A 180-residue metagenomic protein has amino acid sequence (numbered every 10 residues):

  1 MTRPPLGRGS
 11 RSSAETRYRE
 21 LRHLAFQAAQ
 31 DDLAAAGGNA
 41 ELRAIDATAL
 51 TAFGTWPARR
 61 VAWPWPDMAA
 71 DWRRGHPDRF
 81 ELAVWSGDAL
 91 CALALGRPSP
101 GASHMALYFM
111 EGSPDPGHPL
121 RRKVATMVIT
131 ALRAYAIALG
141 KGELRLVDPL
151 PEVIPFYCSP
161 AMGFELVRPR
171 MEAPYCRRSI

Functional and structural regions predicted by a protein language model:
M1-R122, M127, A134-R145, P149-I154 (+1 more regions): Non-catalytic substrate-recognition and accessory regions of acyl/acetyltransferase enzymes
